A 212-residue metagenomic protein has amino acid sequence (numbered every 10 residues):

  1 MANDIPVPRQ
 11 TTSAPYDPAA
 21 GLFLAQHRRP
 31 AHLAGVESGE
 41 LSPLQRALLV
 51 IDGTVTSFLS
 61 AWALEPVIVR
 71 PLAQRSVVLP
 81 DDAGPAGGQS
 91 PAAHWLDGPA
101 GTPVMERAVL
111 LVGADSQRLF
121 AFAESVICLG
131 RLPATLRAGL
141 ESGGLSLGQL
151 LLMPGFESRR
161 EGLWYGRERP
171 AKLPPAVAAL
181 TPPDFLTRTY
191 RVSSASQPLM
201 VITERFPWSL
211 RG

Functional and structural regions predicted by a protein language model:
A2-E106, L110-L186, S193-G212: N-terminal domain-onset segments
